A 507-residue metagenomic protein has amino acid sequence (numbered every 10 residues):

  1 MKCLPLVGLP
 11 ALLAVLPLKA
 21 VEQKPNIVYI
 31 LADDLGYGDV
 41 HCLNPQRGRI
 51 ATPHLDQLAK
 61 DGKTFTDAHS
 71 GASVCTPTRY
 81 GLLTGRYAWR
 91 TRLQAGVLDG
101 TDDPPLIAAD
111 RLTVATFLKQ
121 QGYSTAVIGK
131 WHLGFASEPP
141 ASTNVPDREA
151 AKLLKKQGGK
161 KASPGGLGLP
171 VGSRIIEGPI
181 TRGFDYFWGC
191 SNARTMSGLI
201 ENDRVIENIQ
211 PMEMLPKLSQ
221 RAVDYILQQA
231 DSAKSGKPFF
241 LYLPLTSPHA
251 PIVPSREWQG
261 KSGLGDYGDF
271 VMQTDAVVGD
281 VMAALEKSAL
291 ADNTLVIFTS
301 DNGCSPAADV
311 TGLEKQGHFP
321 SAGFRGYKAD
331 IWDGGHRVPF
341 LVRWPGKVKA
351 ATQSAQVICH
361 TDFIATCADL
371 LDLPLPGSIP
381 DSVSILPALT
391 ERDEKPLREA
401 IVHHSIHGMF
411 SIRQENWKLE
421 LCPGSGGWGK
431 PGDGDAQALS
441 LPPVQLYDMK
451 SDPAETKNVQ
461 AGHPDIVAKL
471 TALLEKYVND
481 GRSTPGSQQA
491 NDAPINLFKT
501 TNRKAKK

Functional and structural regions predicted by a protein language model:
K2-G8, L18-Q445, P453-K507: Formylglycine-dependent sulfatase
K450: Phosphate-moiety recognition in structured ligand-binding domains
